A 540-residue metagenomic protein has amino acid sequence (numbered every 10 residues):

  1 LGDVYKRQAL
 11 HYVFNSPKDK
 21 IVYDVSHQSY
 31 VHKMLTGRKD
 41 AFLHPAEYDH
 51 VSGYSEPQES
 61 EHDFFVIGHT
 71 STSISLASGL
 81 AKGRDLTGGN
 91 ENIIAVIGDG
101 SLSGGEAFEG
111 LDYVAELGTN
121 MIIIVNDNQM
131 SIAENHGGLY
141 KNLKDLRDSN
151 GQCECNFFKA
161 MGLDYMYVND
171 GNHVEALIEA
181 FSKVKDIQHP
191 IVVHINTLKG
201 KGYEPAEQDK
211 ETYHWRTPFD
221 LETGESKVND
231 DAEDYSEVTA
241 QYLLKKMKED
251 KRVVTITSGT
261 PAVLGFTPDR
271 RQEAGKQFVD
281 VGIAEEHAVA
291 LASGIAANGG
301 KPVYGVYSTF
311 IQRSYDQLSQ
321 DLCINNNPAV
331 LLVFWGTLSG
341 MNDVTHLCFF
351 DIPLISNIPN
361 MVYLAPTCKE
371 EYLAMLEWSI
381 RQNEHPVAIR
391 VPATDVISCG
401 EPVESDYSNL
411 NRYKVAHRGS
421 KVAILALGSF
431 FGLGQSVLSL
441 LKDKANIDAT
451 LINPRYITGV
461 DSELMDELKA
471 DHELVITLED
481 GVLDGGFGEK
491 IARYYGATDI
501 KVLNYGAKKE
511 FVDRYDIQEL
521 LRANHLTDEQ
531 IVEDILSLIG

Functional and structural regions predicted by a protein language model:
L1-D3, Y23-H27, E56-S75, I97-S101 (+7 more regions): Active-site nucleophile and cofactor-binding loops and adjacent substrate-binding regions of central metabolic enzymes
G2-D3, R7-L117, V253, S258 (+1 more regions): Cofactor-binding active-site loop characterized by glycine-rich and histidine/acidic residues
Q8, D63-D220, E225-A232, E237-Q241 (+1 more regions): Glycine-rich ThDP/TPP pyrophosphate-binding loop and its adjacent helix/strand module within ThDP-dependent enzymes
F42-V51, E116-M130, C323-W335: A glycine-rich helix N-cap at a beta->alpha junction
S52-V66, G88-I94, T267-G282, G300-P302 (+2 more regions): Glycine/charged-rich beta-loop-alpha catalytic/anionic-binding loops adjacent to active sites
G105-E106, N169-K183, R271-G300, Y304-D321 (+2 more regions): Glycine-rich, anion-gripping cofactor-binding loops and their flanking helix/strand elements in enzyme active sites
Y203-Q312, Q317-N327, A426-G428: Non-catalytic terminal/interface segments that mediate subunit docking, oligomerization, and allosteric communication
S226-N229, G340-N342, V362, V482 (+1 more regions): Peripheral docking tails and interdomain loops at the edges of cofactor- or intermediate-handling domains
